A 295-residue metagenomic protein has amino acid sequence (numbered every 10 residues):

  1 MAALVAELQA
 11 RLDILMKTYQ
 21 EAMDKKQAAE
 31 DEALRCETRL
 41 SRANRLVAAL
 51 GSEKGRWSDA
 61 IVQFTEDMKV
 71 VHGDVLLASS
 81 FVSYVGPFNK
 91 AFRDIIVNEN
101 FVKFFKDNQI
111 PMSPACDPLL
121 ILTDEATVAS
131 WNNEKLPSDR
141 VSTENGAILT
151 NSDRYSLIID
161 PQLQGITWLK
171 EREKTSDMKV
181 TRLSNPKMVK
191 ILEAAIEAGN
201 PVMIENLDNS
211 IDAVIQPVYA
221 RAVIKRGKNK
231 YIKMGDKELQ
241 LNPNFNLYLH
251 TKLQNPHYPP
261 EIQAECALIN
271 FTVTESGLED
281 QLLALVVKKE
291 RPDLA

Functional and structural regions predicted by a protein language model:
M1-A295: Conformational switch/transducer regions in large eukaryotic molecular machines and scaffolds
